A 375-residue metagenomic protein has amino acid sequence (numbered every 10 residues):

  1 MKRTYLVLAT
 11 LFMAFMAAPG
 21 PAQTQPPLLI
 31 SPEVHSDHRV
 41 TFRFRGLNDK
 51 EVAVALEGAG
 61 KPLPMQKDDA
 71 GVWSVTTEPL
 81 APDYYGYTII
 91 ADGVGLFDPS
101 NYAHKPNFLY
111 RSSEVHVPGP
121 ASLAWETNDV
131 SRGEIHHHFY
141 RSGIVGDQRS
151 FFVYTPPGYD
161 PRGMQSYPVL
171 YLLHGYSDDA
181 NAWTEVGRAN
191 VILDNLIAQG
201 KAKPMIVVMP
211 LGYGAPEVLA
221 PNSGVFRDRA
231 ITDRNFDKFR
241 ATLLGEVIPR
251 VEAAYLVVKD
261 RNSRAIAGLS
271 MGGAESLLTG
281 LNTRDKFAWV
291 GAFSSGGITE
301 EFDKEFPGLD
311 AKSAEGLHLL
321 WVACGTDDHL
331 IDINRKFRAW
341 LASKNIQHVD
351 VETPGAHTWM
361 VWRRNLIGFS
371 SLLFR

Functional and structural regions predicted by a protein language model:
M1-T4: Positively charged n-region of N-terminal signal peptides that target proteins for export
L6-V7, R250: Short amphipathic alpha-helical "recognition" segments used for binding
V7-A17: Bacterial N-terminal signal peptides
P19-T24: Boundary at the C-terminal end of the N-terminal hydrophobic targeting segment
L28, V34-P62, K67-R375: Non-catalytic cap/lid and distal C-terminal segments of serine-dependent acyl enzymes
